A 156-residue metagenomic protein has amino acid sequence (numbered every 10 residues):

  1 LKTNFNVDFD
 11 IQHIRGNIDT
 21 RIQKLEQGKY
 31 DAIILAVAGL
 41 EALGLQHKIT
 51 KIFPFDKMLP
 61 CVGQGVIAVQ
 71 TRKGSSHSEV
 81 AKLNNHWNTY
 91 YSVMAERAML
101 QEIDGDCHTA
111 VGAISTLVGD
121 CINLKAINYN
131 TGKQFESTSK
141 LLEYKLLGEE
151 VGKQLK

Functional and structural regions predicted by a protein language model:
T3-K156: Small-molecule-sensing regulatory modules
